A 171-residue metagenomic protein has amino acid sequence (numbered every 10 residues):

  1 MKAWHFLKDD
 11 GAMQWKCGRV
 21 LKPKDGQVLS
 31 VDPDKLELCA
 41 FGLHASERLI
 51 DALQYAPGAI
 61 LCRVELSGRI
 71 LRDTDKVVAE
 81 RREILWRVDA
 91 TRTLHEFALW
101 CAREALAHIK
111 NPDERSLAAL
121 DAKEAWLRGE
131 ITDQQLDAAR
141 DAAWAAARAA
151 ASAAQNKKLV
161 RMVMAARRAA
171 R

Functional and structural regions predicted by a protein language model:
M1-R171: Short, glycine-biased loop/turn motifs at secondary-structure junctions and in low-complexity Ser/Thr/Pro-rich termini
